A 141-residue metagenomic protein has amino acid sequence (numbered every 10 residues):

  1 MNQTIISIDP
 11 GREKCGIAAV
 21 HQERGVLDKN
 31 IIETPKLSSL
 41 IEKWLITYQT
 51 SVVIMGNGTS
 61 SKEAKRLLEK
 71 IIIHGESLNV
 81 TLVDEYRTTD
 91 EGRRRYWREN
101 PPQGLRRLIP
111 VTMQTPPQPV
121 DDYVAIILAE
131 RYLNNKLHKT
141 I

Functional and structural regions predicted by a protein language model:
M1-I6, R12-I141: Phosphate- and other anionic-substrate recognition elements at nucleic-acid/protein interfaces
